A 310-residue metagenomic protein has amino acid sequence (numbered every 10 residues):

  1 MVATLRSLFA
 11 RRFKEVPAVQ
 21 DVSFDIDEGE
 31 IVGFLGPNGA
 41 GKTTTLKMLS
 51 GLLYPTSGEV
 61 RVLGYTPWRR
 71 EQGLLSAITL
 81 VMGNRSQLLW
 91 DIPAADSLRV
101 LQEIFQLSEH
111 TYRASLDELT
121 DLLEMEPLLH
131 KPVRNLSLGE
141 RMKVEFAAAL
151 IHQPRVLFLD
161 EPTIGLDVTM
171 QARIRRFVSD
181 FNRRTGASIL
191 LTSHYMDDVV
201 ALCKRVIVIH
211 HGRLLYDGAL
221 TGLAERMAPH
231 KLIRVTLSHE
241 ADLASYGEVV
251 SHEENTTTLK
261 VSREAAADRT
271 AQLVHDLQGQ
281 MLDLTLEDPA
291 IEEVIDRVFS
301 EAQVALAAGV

Functional and structural regions predicted by a protein language model:
V2-L8, R99, E103, T111-L128: Conserved ABC ATPase "signature" region
D91, P132-L136: Conserved ABC ATPase signature
Q153: Conserved catalytic motifs of ABC-family nucleotide-binding domains
L157-E161: Catalytic Walker B motif of ABC-type/P-loop ATPase nucleotide-binding domains
R175-S262: ABC transporter nucleotide-binding domain
K231-A302: Short, charged/small-residue-rich alpha-helical element at the C-terminal edge of ABC transporter nucleotide-binding
